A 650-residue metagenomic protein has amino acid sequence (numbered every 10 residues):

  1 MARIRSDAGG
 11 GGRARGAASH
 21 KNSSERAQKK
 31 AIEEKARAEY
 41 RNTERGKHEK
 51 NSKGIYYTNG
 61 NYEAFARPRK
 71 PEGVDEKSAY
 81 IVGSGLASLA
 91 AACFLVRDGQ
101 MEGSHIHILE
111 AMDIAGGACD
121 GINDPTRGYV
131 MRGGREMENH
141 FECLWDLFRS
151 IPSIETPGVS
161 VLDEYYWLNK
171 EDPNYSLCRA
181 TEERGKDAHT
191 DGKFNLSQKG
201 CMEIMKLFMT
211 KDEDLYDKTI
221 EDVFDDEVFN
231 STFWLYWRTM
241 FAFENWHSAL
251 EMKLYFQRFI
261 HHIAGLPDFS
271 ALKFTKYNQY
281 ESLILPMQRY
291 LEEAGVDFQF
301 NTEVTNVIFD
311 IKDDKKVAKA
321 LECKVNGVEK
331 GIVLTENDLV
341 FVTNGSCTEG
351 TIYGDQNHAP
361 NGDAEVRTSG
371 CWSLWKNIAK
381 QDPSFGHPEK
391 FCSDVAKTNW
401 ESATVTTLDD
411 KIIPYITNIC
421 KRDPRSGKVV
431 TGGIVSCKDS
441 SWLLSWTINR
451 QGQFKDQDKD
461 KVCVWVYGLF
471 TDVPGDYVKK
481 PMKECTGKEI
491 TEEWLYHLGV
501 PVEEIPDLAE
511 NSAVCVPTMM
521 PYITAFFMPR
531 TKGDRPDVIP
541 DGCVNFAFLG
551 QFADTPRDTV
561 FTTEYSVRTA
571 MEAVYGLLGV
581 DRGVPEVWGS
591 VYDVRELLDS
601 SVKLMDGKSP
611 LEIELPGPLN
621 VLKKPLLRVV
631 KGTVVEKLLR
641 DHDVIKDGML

Functional and structural regions predicted by a protein language model:
A2-A79, R97-S104, L604-E612, P616-L650: Extreme N-terminal leader/targeting segments of oxidoreductases
G83-G85: Glycine-rich Rossmann-fold phosphate-binding loop(s) that bind the pyrophosphate of adenine dinucleotide cofactors
S88: N-terminal Rossmann-fold NAD(P) dinucleotide-binding loop
V96-N123: Glycine-rich FAD pyrophosphate-binding loop
T126-W167: Conserved FAD-binding subdomain of flavin-dependent enzymes
S153-H261, K273-F274: Rossmann-like flavin
Q257-L339, N344-G345, N357, D363-W372: Helical element adjacent to the flavin cofactor pocket in flavoenzyme catalytic cores
I260-T275, N337-L339, N344-M571, Y575-Y592: C-terminal segments that line or cap access tunnels to active or ligand-binding sites in enzymes and enzyme-associated
